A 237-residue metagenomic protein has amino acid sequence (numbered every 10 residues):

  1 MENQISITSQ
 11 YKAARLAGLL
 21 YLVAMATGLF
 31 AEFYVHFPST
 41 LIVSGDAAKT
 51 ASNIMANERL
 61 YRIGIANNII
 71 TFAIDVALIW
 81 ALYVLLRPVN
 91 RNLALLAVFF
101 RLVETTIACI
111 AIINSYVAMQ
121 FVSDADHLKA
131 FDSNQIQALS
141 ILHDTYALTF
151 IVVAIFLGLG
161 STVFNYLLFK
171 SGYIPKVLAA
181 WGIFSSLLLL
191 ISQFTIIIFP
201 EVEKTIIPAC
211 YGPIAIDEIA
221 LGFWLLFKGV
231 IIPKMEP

Functional and structural regions predicted by a protein language model:
M1-P237: Hydrophobic, aromatic-enriched alpha-helical segments typical of multi-pass transmembrane helices
